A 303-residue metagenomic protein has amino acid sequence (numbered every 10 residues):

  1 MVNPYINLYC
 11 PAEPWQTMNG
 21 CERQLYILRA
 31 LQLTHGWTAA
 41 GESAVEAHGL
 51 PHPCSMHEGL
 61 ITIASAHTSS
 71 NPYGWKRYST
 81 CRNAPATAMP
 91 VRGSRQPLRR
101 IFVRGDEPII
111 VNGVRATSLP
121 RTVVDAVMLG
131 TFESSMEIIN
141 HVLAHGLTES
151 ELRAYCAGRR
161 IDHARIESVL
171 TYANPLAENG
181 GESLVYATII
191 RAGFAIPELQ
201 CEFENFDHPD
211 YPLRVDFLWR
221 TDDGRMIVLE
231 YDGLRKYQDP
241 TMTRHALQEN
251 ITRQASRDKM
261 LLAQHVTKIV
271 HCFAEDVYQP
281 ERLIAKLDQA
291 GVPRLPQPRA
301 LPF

Functional and structural regions predicted by a protein language model:
M1-I161, P298-F303: Short gly/ser-rich loop at a beta-strand->alpha-helix junction or flexible surface loop bordering the NTP-binding
L143-F303: Surface segments flanking catalytic/ligand-binding clefts of nucleic-acid enzymes
